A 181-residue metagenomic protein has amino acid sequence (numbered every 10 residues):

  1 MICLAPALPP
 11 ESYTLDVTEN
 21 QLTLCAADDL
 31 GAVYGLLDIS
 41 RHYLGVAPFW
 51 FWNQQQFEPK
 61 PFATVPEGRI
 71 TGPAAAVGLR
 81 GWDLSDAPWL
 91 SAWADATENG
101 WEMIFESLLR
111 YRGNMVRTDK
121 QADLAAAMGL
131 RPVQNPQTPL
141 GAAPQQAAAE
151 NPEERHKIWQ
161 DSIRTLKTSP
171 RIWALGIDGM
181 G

Functional and structural regions predicted by a protein language model:
M1-A74: Contiguous, structured surface segment used for ligand recognition
A76-G181: Aromatic-lined carbohydrate-binding surfaces of glycoside hydrolases
